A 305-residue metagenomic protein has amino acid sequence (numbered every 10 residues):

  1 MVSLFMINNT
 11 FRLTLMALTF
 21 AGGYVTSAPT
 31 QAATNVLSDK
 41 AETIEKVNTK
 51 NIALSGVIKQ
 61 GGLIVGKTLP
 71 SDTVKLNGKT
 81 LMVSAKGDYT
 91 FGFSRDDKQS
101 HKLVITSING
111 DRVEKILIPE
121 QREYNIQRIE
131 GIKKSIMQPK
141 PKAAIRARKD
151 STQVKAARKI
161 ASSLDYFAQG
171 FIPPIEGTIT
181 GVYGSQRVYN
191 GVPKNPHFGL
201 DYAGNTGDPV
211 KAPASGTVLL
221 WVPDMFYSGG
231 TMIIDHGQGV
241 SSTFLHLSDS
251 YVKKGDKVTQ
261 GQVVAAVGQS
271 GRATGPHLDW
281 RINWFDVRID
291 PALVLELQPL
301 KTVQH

Functional and structural regions predicted by a protein language model:
V2, I7-N8, P29-R122: Cationic-aromatic interfacial patches
N8-A17: Sec-dependent signal peptide recognition, specifically the positively charged N-region followed immediately by
I116-S228: Surface-exposed, glycine-biased beta-strand/turn segments
A203, P209-P213, F244-L245, G255-V258 (+2 more regions): Small beta-strand-rich domains/subdomains or short beta-sheet motifs embedded in larger alpha/beta proteins
P209-L220, Y251-V267: Short, well-structured beta-strand-loop connectors
P213-S248, P276-R281: Zn2+-dependent peptidoglycan hydrolase active-site motif and core
D256-P276, W280-H305: Extended, charge-rich intrinsically disordered regulatory tails
